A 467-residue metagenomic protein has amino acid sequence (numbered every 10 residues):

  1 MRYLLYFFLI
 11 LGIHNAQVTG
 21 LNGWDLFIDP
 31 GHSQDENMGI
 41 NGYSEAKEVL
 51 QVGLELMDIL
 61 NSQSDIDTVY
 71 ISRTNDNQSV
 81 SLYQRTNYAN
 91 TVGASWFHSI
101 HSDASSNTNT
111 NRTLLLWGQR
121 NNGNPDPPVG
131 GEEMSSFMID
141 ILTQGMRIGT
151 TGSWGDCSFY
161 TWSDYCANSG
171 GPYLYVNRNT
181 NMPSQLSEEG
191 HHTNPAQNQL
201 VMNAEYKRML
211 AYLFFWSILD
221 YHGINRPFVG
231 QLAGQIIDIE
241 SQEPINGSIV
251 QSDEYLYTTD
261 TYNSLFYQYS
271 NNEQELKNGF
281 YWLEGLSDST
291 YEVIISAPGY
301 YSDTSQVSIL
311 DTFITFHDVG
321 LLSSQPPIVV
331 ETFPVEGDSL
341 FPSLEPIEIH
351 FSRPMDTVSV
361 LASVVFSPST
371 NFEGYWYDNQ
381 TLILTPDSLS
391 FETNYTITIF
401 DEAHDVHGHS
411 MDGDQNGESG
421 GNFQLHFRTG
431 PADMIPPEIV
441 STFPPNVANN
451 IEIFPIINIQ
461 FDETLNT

Functional and structural regions predicted by a protein language model:
Y3-H14: Sec-dependent N-terminal signal peptides
Q17-E132: Catalytic-core regions of hydrolytic enzymes
F27, W96-T110, L116-W117, W154-R226: Active-site-adjacent mobile loop/cap segments within catalytic or ligand-binding domains
G230-D238, V319: A short, amphipathic beta-strand motif
E243-N246, S252-F280, E284-G285: Short, acidic Ser/Thr/Gly-rich low-complexity loop/linker segments typical of extracellular and cell-surface proteins
Q274, L286, S296-S323, E418-N422: Structured interaction patches on ligand/partner-binding surfaces of diverse proteins
G279, D288-G299, F400: A short, solvent-exposed beta-strand micro-motif common in secreted/extracellular proteins
S323-T467: Acidic, low-complexity Ser/Thr/Gly/Pro-rich repeat segments typical of extracellular/periplasmic and surface-exposed
